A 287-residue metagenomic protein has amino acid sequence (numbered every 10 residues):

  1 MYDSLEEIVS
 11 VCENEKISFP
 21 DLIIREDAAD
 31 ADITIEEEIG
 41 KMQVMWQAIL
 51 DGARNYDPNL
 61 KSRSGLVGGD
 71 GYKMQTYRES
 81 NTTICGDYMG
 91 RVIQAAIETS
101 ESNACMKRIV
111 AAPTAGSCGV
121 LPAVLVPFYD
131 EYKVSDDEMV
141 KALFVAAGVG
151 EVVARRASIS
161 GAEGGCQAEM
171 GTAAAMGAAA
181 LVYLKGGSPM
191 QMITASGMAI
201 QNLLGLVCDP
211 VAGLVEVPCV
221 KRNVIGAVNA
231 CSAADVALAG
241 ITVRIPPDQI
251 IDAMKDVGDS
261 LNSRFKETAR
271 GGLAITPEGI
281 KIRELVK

Functional and structural regions predicted by a protein language model:
M1-R108, D130-E131, G240, P247-K287: Generic N-terminal targeting/processing segments that precede catalytic cores or assembly contacts
I84, A111-C118, D130, V134-S135 (+1 more regions): Glycine- and small hydrophobic-enriched segments that form the cores of compact globular domains
G86-N103, E138-A157, N202-P210: Acidic-glycine-rich active-site phosphate/pyrophosphate-binding loop
M106-I109, I159-G165, V217: Active-site-adjacent structural elements in folded domains
M106-V124, A168-A173: Conserved phosphate/anionic-ligand binding catalytic regions in large, soluble enzymes, centered on
P122-K133, A178-G186: Alpha-helical support elements that line or immediately flank enzyme active sites and cofactor-binding pockets
L143, V149-A162, C166-M176: Glycine- and acidic-residue-rich phosphate-binding/metal-coordinating active-site segment common to enzymes that handle
Y183-K287: Functionally critical mobile loop/hinge segments
